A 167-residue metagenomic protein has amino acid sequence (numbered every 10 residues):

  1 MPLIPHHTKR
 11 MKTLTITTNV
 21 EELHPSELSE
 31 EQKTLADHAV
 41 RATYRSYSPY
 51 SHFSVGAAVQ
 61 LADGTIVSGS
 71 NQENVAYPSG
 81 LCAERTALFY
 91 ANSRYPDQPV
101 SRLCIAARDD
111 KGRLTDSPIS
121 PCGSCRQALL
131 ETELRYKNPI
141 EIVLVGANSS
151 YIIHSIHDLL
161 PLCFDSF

Functional and structural regions predicted by a protein language model:
L3-D37, K111-R113: Short, compositionally biased leader-like segments
D37-Y44: Short Pro/Gly-enriched beta-strand edge/turn motifs at strand-loop
S48-S51: Short loop/turn motifs at secondary-structure junctions and domain boundaries
S54-L61: Short beta-strand scaffold segments in enzyme catalytic cores
S68-F167: Zn2+-dependent cytidine deaminase-like catalytic core
